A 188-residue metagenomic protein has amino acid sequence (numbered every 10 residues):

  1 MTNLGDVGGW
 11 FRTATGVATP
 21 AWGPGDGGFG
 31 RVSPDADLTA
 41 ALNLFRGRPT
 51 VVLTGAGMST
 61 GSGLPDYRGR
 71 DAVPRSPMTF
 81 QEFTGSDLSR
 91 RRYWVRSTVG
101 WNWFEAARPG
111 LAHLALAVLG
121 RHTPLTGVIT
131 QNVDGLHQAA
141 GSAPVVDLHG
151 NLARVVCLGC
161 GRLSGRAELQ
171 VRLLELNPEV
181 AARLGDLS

Functional and structural regions predicted by a protein language model:
M1-S188: Conserved catalytic core of sirtuin-type NAD+-dependent deacylases
